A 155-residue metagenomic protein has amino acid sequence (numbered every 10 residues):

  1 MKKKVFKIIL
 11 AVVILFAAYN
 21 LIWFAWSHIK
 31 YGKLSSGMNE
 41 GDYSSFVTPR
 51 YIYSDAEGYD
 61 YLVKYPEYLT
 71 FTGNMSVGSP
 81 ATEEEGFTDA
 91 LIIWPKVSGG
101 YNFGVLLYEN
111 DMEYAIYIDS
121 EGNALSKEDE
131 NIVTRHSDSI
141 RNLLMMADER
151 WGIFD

Functional and structural regions predicted by a protein language model:
M1, M38, M75, M112 (+1 more regions): Detector for methionine-enriched segments
M1-N20: N-terminal Sec-pathway targeting helices
K2-K4, Y101-F103, Y114, G152-D155: Intrinsic low-complexity, intrinsically disordered segments enriched in polar/basic residues
I8, D60, I92, G104 (+2 more regions): Generic detector of bulky aromatic hydrophobic side chains
F16-A90, W94-V97: N-terminal export/targeting and maturation segments
M75-N131: Structured, soluble extracytoplasmic/luminal domains of envelope-associated proteins
S120-D155: C-terminal partner/receptor-binding element of secreted or periplasmic proteins
